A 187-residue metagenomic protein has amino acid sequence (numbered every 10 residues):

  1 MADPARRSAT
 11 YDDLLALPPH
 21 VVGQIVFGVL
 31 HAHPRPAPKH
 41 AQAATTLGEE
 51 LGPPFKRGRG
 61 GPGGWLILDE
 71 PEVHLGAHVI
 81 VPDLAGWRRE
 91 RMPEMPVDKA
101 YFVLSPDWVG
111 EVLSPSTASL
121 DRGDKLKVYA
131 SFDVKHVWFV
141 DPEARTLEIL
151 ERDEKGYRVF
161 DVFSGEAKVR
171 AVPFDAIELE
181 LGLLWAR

Functional and structural regions predicted by a protein language model:
M1-R187: Gly/Pro/Ser/Thr-rich low-complexity, intrinsically disordered segments predominantly at protein N-termini
